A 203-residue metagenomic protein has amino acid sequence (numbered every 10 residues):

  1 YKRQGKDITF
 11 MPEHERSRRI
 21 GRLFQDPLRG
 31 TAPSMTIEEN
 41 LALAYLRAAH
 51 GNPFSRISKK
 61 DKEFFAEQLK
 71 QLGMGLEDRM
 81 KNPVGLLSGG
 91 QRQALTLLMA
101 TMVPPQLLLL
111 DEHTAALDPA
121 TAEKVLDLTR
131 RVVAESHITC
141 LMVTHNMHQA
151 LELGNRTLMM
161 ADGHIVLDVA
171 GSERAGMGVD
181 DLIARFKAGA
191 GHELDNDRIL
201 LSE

Functional and structural regions predicted by a protein language model:
K2-R16, G171-E173: ABC ATPase NBD Q-loop/coupling interface
M35-A49: Q-loop/switch helix immediately C-terminal to the Walker
L87, A100-T101: ABC ATPase signature
M102-Q106: A short, proline-enriched helix->beta-strand linker immediately N-terminal to the Walker B motif in ABC-type P-loop
L108-D111: Catalytic Walker B motif of ABC-type/P-loop ATPase nucleotide-binding domains
A122-S136: Helical segment within the ABC ATPase nucleotide-binding domain
T144-H145: H-loop/switch region of ABC-family ATPase nucleotide-binding domains
H164-A190: Conserved beta-strand-loop-alpha-helix hinge in the C-terminal portion of ABC ATPase nucleotide-binding domains
